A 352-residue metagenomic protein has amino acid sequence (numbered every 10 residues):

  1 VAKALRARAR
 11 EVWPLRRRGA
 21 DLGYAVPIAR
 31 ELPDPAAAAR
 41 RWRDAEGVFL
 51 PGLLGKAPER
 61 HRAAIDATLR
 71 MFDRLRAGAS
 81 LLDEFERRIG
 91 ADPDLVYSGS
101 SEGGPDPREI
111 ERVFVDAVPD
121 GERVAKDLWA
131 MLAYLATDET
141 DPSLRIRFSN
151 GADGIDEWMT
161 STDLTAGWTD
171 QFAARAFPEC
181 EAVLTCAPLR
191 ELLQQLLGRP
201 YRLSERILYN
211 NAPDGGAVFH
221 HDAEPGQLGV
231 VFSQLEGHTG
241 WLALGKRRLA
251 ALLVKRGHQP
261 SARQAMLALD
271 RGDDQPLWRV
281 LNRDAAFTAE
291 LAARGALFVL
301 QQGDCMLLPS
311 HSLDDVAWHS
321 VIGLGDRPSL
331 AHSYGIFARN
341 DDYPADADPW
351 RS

Functional and structural regions predicted by a protein language model:
V1-L307, V316-S352: N-terminal accessory scaffold of Fe(II)-dependent oxygenases
